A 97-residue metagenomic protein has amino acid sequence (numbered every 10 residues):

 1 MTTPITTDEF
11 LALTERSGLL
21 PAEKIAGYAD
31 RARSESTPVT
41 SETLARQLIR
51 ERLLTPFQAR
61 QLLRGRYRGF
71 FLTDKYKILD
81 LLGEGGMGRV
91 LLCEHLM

Functional and structural regions predicted by a protein language model:
M1-M97: Non-catalytic accessory regions
